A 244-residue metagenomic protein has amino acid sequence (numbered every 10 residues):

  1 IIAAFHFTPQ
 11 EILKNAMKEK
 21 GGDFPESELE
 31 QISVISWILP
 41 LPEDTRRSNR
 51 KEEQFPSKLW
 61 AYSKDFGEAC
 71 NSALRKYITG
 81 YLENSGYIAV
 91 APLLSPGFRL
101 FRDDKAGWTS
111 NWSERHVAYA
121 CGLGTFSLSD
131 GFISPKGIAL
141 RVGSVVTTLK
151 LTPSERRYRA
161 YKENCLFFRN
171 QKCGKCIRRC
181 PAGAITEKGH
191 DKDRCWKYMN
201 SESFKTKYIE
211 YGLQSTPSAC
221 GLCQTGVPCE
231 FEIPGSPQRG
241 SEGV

Functional and structural regions predicted by a protein language model:
I1-K64: Non-catalytic, usually N-terminal nucleic-acid engagement modules in DNA/RNA processing proteins
F55-V244: Catalytic cores of enzyme domains
